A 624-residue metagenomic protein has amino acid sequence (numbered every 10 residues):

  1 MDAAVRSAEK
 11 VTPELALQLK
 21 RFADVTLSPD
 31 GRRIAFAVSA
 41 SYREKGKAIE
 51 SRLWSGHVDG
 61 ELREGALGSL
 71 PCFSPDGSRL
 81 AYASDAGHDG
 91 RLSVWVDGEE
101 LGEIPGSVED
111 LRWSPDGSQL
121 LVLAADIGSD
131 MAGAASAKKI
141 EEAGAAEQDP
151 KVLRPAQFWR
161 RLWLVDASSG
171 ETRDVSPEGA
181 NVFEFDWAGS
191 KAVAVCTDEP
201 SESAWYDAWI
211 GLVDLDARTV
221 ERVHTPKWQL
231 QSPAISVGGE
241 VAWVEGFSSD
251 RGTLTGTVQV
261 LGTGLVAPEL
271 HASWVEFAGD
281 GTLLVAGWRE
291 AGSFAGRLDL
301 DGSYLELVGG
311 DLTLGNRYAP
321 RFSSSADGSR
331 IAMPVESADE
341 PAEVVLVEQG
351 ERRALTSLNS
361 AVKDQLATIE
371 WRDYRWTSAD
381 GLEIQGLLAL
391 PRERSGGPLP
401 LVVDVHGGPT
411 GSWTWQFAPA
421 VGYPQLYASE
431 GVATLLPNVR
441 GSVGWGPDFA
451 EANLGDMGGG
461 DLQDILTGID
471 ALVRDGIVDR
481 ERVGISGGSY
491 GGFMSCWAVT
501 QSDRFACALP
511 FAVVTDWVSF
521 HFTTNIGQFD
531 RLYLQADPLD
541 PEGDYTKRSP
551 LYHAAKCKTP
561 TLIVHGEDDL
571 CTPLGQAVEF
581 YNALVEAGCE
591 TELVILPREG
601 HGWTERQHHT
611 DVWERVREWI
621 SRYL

Functional and structural regions predicted by a protein language model:
D2-R6, I49-R52, A125-V165, T197 (+4 more regions): Predominantly five- to eight-bladed beta-propeller fold
V11-L17, G60-E64, E99-G102, E171-S176 (+3 more regions): A short beta-strand motif characteristic of beta-propeller blades
L19-I34, E64-A83, E103-L123, D149-V152 (+9 more regions): Conserved beta-propeller blade repeats
A37-G56: Beta-propeller domains
K45-E50, A86-R91, L153-W159, E202-A208 (+3 more regions): Short, solvent-exposed loop/turn segments at conserved positions within beta-propeller repeat blades
R52-W54, S93-W95, R161-W163, W209-G211 (+3 more regions): A short loop-to-beta-strand structural motif that recurs across blades of beta-propeller domains
H57-D59, D97-G98, D166-G170, D214-R218 (+3 more regions): Short loop/turn segments that connect beta-strands within beta-propeller blades
R321-R330, P334-L624: Serine-hydrolase catalytic core recognition
